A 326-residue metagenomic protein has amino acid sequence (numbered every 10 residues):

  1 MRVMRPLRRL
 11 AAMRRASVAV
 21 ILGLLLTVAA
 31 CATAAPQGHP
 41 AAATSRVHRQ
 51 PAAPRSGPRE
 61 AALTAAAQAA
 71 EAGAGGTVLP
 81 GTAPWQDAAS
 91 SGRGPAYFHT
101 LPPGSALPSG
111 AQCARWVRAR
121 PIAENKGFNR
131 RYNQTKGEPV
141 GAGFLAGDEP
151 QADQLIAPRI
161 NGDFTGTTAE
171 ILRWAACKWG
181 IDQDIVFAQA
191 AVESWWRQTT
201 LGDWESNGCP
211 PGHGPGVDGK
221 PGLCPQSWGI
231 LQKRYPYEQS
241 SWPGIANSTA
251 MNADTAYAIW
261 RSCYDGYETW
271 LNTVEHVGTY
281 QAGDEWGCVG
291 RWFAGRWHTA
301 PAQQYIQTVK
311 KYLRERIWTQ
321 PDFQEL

Functional and structural regions predicted by a protein language model:
M1-M13: N-terminal secretory signal peptides that target proteins for export/translocation
L7-L10, L25-L26, L63: Leucine-biased recognition of intrinsically disordered, low-complexity hydrophobic segments
V18-A29: Bacterial N-terminal signal peptides
L24, T33, R46-H48, G57-P150 (+3 more regions): Non-catalytic cell-wall polysaccharide-engagement segments
T27-A53: C-terminal region of N-terminal signal peptides and the immediate post-cleavage residues of exported proteins
L155-F164, I171-C177: Asp/Glu-centered strand-loop micro-motifs enriched in Gly/Pro and often flanked by an aromatic residue
I171-R173, K178-G216, K233, A256 (+1 more regions): Short, functionally critical alpha-helical segments immediately adjacent to catalytic or ligand/cofactor-binding
